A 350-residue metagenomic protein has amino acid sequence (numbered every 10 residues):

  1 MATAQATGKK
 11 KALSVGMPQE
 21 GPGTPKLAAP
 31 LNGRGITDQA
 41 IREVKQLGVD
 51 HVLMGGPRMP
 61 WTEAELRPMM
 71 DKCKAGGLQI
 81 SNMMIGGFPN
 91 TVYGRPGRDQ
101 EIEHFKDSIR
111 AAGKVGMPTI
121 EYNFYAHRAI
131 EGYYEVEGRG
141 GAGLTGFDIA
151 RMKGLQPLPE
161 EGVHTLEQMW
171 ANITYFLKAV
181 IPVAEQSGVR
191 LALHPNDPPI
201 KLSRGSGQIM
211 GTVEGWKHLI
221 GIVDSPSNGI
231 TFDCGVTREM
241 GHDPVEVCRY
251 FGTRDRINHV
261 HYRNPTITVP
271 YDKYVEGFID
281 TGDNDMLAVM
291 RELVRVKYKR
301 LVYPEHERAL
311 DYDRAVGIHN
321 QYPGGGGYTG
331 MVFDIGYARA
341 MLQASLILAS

Functional and structural regions predicted by a protein language model:
A2, E20-P60, E65, M69-I85: Ligand-binding pocket scaffold of soluble enzyme catalytic domains
A2-K26, A40-R42, K74, V92-Y93 (+7 more regions): Histidine-acidic metal/acid-base catalytic patches
N32, T37, T62, D148-A150 (+3 more regions): Alpha-helix initiation/capping motif
G33-G35, R58, I85-G87, F124-R128 (+4 more regions): Active-site-proximal loop/turn and secondary-structure-junction residues that shape catalytic pockets, frequently
V52, A112, V260: Divalent metal-coordination and catalytic microenvironments
G55-T174, K178, E185-Q186, V236 (+2 more regions): Structural motif corresponding to the early beta-alpha repeats
G154-M169, P195-G205, H319-N320: Active-site-proximal beta-alpha loop/turn segments in soluble metabolic enzymes
